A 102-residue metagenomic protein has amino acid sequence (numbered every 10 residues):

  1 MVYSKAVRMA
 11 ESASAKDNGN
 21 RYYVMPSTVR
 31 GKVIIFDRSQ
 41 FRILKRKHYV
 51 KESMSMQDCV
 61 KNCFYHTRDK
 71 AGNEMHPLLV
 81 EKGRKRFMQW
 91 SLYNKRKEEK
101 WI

Functional and structural regions predicted by a protein language model:
M1, R96-I102: Short intrinsically disordered terminal tails
M1-K16: Negatively charged, low-complexity tracts enriched in Asp/Glu with abundant Ser/Thr
K16-R30, W101-I102: Short glycine-rich, low-complexity/disordered patches
T28-M88: Acidic, low-complexity, intrinsically disordered interaction modules
R84-R86, K95-E98: Long, low-complexity acidic/proline-rich regions
